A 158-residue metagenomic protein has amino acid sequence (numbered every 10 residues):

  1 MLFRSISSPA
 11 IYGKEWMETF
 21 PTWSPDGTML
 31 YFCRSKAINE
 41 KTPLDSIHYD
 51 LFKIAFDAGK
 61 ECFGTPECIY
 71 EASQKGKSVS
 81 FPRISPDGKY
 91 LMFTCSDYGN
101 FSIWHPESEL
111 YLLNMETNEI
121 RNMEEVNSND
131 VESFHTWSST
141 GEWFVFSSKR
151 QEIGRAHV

Functional and structural regions predicted by a protein language model:
F3, A10-M17, C33-K53, Y70-S78 (+3 more regions): A flexible loop/linker signature enriched in serine peptidases of the S9 family
R4-S8, T65-I69, N118-N122: Predominantly a core beta-strand signature of beta-propeller blades across repeat-based propeller domains
G27-Y31, G88-L91, F144-V145: Hydrophobic beta-strand positions that form the internal "hydrophobic ladder" of WD40/Gbeta-like beta-propeller blades
F56-G59, N114-N118: Short loop/turn segments that connect beta-strands within beta-propeller blades
V158: Calmodulin-binding IQ motif helices
